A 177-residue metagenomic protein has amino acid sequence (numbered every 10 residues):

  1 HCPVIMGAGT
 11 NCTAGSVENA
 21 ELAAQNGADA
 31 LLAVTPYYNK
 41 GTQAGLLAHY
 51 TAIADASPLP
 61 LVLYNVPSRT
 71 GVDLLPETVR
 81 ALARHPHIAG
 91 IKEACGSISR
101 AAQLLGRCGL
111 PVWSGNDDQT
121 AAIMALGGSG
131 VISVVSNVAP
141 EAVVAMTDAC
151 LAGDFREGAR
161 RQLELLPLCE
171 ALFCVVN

Functional and structural regions predicted by a protein language model:
H1-G71, V79-R80: Active-site beta->alpha loop and helix N-cap motifs at the rims of alpha/beta catalytic domains
E18-N26, L110-V112, V175-N177: Short, charged low-complexity intrinsically disordered segments located at boundaries of structured domains
A52-A56, P67-V175: Catalytic alpha/beta core domains of metabolic enzymes, predominantly
